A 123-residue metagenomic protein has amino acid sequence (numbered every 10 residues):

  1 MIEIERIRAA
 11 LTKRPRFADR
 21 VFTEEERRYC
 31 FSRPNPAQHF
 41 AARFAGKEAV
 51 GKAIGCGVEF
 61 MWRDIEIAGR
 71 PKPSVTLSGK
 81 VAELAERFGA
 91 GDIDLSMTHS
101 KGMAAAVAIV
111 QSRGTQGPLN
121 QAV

Functional and structural regions predicted by a protein language model:
M1-V123: Core catalytic alpha/beta fold that binds nucleotide/phospho-ligands
